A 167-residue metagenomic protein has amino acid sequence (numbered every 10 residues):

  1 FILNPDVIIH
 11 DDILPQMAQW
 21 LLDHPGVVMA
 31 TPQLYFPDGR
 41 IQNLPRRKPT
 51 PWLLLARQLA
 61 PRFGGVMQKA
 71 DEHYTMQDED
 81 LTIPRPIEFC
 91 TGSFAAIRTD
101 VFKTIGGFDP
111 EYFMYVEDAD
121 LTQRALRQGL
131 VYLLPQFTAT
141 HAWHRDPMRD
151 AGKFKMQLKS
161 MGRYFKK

Functional and structural regions predicted by a protein language model:
F1-I8: Short beta-strand-to-loop acidic/aromatic patch adjacent to the donor-nucleotide binding site
H10-L44: Conserved donor NDP-sugar-binding/catalytic core segment of glycosyltransferases
L34, H73-M76, D80, E88-D100 (+1 more regions): Short glycine- and hydrophobic/aromatic-rich loop-to-beta-strand nucleating segment in the catalytic cores
P45-P51, D150-G152: Short, hinge-like loop/turn segments at secondary-structure boundaries
P49-I87: Short, flexible, basic/aromatic active-site loop/helix in glycosyltransferases
R85-P86, A95, T99-F113, A119-T140: Catalytic donor-sugar/metal-binding loop of nucleotide-sugar-dependent glycosyltransferases
A119-Q123, R127-K167: Active-site-adjacent helix/loop segment of glycosyltransferases that harbors family-specific signature motifs
